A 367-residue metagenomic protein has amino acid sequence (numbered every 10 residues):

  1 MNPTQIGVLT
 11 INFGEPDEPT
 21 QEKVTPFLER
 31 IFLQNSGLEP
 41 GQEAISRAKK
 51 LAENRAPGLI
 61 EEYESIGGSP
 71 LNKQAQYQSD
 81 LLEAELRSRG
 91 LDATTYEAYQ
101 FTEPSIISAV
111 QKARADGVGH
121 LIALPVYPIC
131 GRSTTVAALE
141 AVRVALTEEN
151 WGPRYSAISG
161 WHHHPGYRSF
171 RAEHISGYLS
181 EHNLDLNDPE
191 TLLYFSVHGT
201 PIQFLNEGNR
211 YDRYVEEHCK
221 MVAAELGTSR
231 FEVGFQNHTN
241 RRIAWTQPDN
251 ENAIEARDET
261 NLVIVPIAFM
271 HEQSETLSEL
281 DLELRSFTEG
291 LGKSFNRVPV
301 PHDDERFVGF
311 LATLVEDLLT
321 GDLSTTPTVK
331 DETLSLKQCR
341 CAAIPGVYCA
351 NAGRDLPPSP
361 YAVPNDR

Functional and structural regions predicted by a protein language model:
M1-R367: Active-site-proximal alpha-helix that buttresses catalytic centers in soluble enzyme cores
